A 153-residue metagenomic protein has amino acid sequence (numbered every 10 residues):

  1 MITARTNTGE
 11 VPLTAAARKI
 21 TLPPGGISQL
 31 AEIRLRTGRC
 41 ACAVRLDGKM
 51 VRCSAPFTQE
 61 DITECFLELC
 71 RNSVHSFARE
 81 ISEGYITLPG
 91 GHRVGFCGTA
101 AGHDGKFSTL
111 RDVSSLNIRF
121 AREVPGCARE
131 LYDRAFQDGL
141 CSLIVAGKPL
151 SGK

Functional and structural regions predicted by a protein language model:
M1-G90: N-terminal accessory targeting/assembly segments
G38, E123, P149-L150: Short, ordered loop/turn segments at secondary-structure junctions
T58-E60, R119-E123, S142-V145: Glycine-rich loops and low-complexity Gly/Arg-rich segments that provide flexible linkers or classic glycine-based
E68, V74-G139: P-loop NTP-binding catalytic core
L140-K153: Glycine-rich phosphate-binding P-loop
